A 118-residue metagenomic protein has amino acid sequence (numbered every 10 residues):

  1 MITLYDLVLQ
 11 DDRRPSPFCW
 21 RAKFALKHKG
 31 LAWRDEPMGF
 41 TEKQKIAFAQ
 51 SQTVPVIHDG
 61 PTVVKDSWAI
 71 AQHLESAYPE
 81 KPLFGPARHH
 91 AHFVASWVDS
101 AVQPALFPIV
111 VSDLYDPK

Functional and structural regions predicted by a protein language model:
M1-K118: GST-like domain detector, emphasizing the conserved glutathione-binding G-site in the N-terminal thioredoxin-like
